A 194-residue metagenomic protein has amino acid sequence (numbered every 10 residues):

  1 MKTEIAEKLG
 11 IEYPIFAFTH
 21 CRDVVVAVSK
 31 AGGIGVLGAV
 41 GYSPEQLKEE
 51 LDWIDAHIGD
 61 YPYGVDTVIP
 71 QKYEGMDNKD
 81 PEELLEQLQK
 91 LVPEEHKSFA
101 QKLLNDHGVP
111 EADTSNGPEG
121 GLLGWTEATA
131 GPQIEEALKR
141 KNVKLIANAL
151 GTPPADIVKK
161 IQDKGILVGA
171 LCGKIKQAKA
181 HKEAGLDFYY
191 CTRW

Functional and structural regions predicted by a protein language model:
M1-W194: Active-site entrance/lid segments in N-terminal catalytic domains of soluble metabolic enzymes
